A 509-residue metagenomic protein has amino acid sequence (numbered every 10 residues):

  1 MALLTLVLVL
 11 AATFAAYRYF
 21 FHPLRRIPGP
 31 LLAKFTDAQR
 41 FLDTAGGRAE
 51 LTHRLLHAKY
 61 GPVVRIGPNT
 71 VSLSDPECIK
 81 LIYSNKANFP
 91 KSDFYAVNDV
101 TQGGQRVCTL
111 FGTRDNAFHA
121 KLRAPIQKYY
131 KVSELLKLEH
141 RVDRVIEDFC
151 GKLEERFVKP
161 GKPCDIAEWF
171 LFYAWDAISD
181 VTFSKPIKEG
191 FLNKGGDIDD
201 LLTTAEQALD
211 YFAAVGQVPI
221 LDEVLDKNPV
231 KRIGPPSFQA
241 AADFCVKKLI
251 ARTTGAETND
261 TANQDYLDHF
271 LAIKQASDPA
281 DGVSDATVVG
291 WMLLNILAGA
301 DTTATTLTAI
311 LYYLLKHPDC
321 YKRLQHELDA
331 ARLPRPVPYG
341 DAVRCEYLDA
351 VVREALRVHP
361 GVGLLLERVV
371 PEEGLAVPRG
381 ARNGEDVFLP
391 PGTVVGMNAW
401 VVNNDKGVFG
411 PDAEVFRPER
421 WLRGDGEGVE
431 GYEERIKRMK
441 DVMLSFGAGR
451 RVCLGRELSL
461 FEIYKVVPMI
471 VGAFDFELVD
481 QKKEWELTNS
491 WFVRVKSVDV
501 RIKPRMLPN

Functional and structural regions predicted by a protein language model:
A2-C108, G112-K121, H140-K152, Y173 (+4 more regions): N-terminal membrane-proximal hinge/A-helix region immediately C-terminal to the signal-anchor transmembrane segment
A11, W491-N509: C-terminal helix/juxtamembrane-tail motif
P28, G151, I187, P318-Y321 (+4 more regions): Cytochrome P450 heme-binding "Cys pocket" and the immediately downstream C-terminal segment
L32, D143, D197-T204, T261-Q264 (+5 more regions): Cytochrome P450 I-helix active-site segment
K91-G103, K137-L307, R323: Cytochrome P450 heme-thiolate monooxygenase catalytic core
K159, R252-H269, Q325-C345, V358-V387 (+3 more regions): Cytochrome P450 fold signature focused on the C-terminal beta-domain
T302-L315, V466: Short, small-residue alpha-helix embedded
M397-E433: Conserved cytochrome P450 K-helix/beta-meander segment immediately N-terminal to the heme-binding cysteine loop
